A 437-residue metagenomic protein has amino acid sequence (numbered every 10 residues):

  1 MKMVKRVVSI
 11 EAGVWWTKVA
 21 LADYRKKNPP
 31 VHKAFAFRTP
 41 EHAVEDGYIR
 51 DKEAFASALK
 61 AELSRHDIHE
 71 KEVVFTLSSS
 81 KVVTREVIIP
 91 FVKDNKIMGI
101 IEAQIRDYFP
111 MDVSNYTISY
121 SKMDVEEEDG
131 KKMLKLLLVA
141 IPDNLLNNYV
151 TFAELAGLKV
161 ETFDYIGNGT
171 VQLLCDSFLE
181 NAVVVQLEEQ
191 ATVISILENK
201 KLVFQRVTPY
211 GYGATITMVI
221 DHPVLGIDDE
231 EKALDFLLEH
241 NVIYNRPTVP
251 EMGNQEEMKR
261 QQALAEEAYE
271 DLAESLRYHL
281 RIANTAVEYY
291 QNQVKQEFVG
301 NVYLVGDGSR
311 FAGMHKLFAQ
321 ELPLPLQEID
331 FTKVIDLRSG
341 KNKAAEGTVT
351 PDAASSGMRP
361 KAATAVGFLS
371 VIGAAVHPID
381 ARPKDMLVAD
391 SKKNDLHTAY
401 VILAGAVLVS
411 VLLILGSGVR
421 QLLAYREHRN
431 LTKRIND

Functional and structural regions predicted by a protein language model:
M1-R38, H69-T76, L174-V219: Gly/Thr-rich phosphate-binding beta-strand-loop-beta motif of the actin/hexokinase/Hsp70
K2-R6, E11, Q186-E188, L197 (+2 more regions): Hydrophobic, leucine-rich alpha helices that serve as N-terminal signal-anchor/transmembrane segments of inner-membrane
A34-S64, D271: N-terminal phosphate-binding loop and adjacent alpha-helix
E72, T76-D176, N301, F331-I335 (+1 more regions): Active-site neighborhood for divalent-cation/phosphate handling
L145, Y149, A153, E274-F298 (+2 more regions): Phosphate/ATP-binding catalytic cores across multiple sugar-kinase/actin-like superfamilies, primarily ASKHA
V207-Y210, M218-E270, Y400-D437: Primarily periplasmic coiled-coil/stalk helices of bacterial envelope nanomachineries adjacent to the inner membrane
G213, Q327-N394: Glycine-rich phosphate-binding/hydrolytic loop that grips phosphoryl groups
E297-F331, I335: Glycine-rich phosphate-binding loops at beta-strand->alpha-helix junctions
